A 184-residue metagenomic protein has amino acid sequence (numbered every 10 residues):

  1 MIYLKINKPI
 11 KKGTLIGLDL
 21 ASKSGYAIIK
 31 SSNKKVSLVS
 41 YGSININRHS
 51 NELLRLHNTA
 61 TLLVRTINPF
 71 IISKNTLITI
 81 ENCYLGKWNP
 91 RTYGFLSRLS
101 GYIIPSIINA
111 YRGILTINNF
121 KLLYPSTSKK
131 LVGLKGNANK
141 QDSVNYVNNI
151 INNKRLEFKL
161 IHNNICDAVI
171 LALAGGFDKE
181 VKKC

Functional and structural regions predicted by a protein language model:
M1-C184: Phosphate- and other anionic-substrate recognition elements at nucleic-acid/protein interfaces
